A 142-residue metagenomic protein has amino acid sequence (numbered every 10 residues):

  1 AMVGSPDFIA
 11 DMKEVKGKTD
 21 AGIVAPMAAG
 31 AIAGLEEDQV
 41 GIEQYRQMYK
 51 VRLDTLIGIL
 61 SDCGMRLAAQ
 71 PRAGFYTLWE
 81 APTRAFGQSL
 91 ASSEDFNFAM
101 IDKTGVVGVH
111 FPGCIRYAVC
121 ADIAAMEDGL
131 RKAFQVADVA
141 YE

Functional and structural regions predicted by a protein language model:
A1-K50, D54-L60: Conserved core segment of the aminotransferase class I/II
S5-P6, E36, E80-P82, C120-D122: Residue-level recognition of strand-loop junctions within catalytic nucleotide-signaling folds
G17, G64-R66, G105: Short beta-turn/strand-loop junction motif enriched in small, turn-promoting residues
I23-P26, R72-A73, S92: A generic structural signal for residues located within well-ordered alpha-helices of large catalytic or ligand-binding
A29-A33, M48, T55, D95 (+2 more regions): Alpha-helical elements of Rossmann-like donor-binding domains used by nucleotide-donor carbohydrate transfer enzymes
I32, Q47-I57, L67-R84, F111-C114: Conserved glycine-rich beta-strand-loop-beta hairpin in the small C-terminal domain of fold type I
V40, L60-A69, Y141: Surface-exposed helix-capping loop/turn segments at secondary-structure junctions
Q88-A91, F98-E142: PLP-dependent enzyme catalytic core of the Aspartate aminotransferase-like
